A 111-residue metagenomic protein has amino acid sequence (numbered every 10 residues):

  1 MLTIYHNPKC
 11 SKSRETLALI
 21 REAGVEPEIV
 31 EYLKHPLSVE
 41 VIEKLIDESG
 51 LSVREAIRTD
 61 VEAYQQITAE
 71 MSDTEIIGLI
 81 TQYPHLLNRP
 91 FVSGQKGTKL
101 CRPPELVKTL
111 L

Functional and structural regions predicted by a protein language model:
M1-A23, P27-Y32: Local sequence-structure signature of Cys/Sec-based thiol-disulfide redox active-site neighborhoods
K34-L111: Thiol/selenol-based redox catalytic cores and closely related redox-interacting motifs
